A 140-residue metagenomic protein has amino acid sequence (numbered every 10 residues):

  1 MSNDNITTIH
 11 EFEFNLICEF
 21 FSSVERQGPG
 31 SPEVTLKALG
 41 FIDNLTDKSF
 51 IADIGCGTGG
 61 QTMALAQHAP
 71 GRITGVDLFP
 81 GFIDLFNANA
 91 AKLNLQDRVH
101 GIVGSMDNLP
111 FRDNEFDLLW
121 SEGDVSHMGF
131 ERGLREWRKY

Functional and structural regions predicted by a protein language model:
M1-E19: N-terminal, positively charged/glycine-rich alpha-helical extensions of SAM-dependent methyltransferases
N15-G30: Class I SAM-dependent methyltransferase Rossmann-like catalytic core, especially the SAM/SAH-binding loop
G28-D47: Conserved alpha-helix/loop element of class I SAM-dependent methyltransferases that forms part of the SAM/SAH-binding
F50-I54, T58-N108: Class I SAM-dependent methyltransferase SAM/SAH-binding core
D107-L118: A short acidic, Gly/Pro-enriched loop at the edge of an enzyme's catalytic core that lines a small-molecule cofactor
L118-E131: A short SAM/SAH-binding and catalytic strip from SAM-dependent methyltransferases
R132-Y140: A short glycine-rich, Lys/Arg-flanked "PGG" loop and its adjoining helix->strand segment in the class I
